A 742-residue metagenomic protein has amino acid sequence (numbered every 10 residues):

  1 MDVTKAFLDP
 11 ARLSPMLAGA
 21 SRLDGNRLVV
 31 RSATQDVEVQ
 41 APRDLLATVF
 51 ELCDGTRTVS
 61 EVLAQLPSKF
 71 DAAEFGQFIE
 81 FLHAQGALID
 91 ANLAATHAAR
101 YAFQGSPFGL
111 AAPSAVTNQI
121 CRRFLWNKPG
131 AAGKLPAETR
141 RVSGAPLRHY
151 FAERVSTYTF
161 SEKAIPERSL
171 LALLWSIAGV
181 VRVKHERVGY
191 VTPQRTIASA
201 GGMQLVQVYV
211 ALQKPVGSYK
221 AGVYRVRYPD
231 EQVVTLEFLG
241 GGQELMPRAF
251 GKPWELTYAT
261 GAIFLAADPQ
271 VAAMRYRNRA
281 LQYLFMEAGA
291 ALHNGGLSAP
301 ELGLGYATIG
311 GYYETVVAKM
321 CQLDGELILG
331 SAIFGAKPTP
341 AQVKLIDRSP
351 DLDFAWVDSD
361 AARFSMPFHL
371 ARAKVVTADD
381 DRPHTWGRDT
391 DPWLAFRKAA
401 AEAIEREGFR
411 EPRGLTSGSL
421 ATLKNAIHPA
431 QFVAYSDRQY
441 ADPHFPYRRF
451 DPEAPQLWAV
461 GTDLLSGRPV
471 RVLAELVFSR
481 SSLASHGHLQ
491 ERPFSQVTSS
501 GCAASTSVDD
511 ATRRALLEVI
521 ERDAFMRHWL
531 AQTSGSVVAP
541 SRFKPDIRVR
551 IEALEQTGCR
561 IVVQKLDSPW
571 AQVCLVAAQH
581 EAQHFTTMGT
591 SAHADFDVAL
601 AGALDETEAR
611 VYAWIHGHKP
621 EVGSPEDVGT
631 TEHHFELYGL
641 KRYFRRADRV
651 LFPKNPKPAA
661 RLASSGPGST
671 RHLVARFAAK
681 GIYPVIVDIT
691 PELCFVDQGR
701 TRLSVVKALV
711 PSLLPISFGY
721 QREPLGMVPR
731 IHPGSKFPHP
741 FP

Functional and structural regions predicted by a protein language model:
M1-A20, T416: Hydrophobic packing positions characteristic of elongated beta-solenoid/beta-helix-type spike/fiber shafts
D2-F7, D24-A152, T339: Long, charge-rich, low-complexity alpha-helical segments
A91-Y258: N-terminal amphipathic, basic helical "cap/leader" segment at the start of enzyme domains
P136-T159, A266-N278, S482-T498: Residues forming anionic-ligand binding surfaces in small-molecule and nucleic-acid pockets of primarily soluble enzymes
L173, V208, I263-L265, P269-V271 (+1 more regions): Small-aliphatic-rich amphipathic alpha-helix that forms the alpha element of a beta-alpha
H185, V191-S199, Y312-C321, P691-G699: Beta-rich nucleic-acid/ligand-interaction surfaces
C321-P340: A glycine-rich helix N-cap at a beta->alpha junction
P340-P742: Helix-biased "structured C-terminal domain" signature
